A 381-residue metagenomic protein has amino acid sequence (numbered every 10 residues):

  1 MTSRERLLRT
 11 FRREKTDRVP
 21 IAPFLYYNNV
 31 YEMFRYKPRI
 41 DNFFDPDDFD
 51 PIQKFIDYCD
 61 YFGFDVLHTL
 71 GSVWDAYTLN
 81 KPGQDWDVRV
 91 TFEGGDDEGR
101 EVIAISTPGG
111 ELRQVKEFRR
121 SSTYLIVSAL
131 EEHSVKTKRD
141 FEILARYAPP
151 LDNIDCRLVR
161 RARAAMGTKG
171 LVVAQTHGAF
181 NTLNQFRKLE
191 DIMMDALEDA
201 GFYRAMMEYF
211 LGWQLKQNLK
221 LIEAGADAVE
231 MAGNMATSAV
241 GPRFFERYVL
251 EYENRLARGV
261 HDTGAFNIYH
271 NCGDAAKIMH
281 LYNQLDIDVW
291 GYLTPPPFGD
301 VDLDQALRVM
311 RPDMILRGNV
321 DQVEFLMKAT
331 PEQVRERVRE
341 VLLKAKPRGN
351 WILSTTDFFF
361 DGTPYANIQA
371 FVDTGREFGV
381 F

Functional and structural regions predicted by a protein language model:
M1-F44, S106, E111, V115 (+2 more regions): Active-site loop segments of alpha/beta catalytic cores
T2, C59, G95-D96, G110: Residue-level detector of functionally special positions within alpha-helical transmembrane segments of multi-pass
D17-V19, W86, R100-E101: Change "...and in nucleic-acid phosphodiester-cleaving endonucleases..." to "...and in nucleic-acid processing enzymes
I21-A22, G94-D97: Short, 15-30-residue, compositionally biased linear elements with alpha-helical propensity or flexible coil
E32-Q84: Segments that shape or occlude catalytic/ligand-binding pockets
G83-G95: Short amphipathic beta-strand and strand-loop transition segments with alternating hydrophobic
D97-T107: Generic recognition of long tandem-repeat/solenoid scaffolds
F118-T123: A short, sequence-level motif marking secondary-structure junctions
